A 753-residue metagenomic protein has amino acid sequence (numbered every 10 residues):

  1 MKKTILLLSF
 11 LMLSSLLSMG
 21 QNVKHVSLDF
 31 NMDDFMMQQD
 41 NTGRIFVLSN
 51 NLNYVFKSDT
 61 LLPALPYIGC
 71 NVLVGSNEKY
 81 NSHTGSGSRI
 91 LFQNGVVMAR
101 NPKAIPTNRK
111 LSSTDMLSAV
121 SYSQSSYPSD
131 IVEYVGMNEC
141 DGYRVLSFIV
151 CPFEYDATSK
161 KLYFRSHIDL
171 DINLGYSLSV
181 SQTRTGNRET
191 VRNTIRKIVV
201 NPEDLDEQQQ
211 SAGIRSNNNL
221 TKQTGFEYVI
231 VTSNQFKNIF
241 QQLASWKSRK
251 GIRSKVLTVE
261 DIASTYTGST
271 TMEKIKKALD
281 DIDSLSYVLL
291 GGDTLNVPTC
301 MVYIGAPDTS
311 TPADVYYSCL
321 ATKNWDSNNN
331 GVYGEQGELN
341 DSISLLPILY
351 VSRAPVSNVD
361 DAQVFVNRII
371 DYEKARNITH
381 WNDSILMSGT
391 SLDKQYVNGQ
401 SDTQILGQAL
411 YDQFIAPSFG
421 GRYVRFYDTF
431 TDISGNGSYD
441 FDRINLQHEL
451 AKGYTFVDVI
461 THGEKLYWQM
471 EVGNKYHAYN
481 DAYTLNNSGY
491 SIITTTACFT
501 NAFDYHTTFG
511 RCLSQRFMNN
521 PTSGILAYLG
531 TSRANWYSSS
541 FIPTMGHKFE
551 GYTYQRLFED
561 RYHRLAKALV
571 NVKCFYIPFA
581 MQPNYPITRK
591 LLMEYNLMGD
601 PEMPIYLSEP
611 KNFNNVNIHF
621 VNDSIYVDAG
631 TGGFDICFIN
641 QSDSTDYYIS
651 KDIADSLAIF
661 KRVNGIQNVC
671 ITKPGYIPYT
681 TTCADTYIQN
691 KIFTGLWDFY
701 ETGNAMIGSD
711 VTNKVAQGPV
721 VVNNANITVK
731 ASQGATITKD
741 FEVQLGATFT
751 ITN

Functional and structural regions predicted by a protein language model:
M19-D261, T270-L290: Extracellular pro-sequences of secreted precursors
M98-N101, I105-T114, A119-S125, V145 (+1 more regions): Extracellular beta-helix/beta-solenoid repeat scaffolds
P128-I131, N138-Y155, L162-H167, V200-Y411 (+5 more regions): Active-site-adjacent structural elements in enzyme catalytic domains
L279-P307, S391-L392, G399-T507: Catalytic-core segments of thiol-dependent peptidases
L295, S388-G389, N501-P610: Active-site-proximal C-terminal subdomain of hydrolase catalytic domains
C319-D371, K465-K548: Catalytic cores of nucleophile-dependent amide-cleaving enzymes
P604-G632: Surface beta-strand/loop "capping" patches
I671-D685: Edge beta-strands of extracellular beta-sandwich domains
